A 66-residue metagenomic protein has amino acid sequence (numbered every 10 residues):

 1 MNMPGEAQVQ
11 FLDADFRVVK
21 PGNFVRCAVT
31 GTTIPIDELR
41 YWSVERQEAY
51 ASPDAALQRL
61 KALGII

Functional and structural regions predicted by a protein language model:
M1-I66: Replace "small metal-dependent catalytic modules" with "small catalytic or cofactor-binding modules
